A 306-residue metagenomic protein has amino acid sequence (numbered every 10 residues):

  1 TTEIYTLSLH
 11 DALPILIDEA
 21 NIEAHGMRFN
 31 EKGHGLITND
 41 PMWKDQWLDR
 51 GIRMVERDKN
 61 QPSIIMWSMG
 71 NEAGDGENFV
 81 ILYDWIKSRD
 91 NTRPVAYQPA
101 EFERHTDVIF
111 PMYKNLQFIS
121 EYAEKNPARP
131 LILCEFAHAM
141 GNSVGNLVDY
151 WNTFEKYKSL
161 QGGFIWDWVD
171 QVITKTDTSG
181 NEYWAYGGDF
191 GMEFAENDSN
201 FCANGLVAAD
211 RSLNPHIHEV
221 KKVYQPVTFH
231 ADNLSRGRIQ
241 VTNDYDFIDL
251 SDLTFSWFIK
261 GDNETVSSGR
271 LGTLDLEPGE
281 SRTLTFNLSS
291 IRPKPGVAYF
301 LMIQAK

Functional and structural regions predicted by a protein language model:
T1-T6: Short, exposed "boundary/linker" segments that immediately precede the start of a downstream structural module
L7-Q240, Y245-S251, S256-T265: Extended substrate-binding grooves/exosites of carbohydrate-active enzymes
R238-Q240, T254-S256, T283-N287, F300-M302: Beta-strand secondary-structure signal
K260-V297: Intrinsically disordered, low-complexity Pro/Gly/Ser/Thr-rich segments with frequent PxxP/GP/PP motifs and embedded
G296-K306: Short, aromatic- and glycine-rich surface loops/edge beta-strands on solvent-exposed regions
